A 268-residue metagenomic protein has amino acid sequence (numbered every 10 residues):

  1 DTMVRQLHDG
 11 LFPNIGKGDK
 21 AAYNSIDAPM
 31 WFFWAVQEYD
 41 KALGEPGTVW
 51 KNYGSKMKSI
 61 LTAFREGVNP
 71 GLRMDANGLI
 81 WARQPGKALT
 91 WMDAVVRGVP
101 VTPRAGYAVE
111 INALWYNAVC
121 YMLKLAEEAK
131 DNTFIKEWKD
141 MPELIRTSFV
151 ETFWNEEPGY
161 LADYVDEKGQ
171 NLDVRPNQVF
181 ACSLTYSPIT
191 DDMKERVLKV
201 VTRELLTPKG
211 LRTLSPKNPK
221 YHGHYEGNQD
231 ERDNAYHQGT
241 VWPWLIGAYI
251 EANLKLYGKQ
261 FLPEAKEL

Functional and structural regions predicted by a protein language model:
D1-L89, V109-N112, Y116, T240-G258 (+1 more regions): Aromatic-rich carbohydrate-recognition surfaces in CAZymes
F12-W31, A35, R73-R104, E156-F180 (+1 more regions): Carbohydrate-binding/catalytic loop surfaces
P13-N14, R65, N69-A76, Y116-Y225: Catalytic cores of carbohydrate-active enzymes
V36-Y39, V96, C120, E143 (+2 more regions): Intrinsically disordered, low-complexity regulatory segments enriched in acidic/serine/proline/glutamine/glycine
N52, K56, R104, E110 (+3 more regions): Secondary-structure junction/capping motif
A94-A105, Q170-T207, R232-L268: Aromatic (Trp/Tyr) and acidic
Y107, M122, A129, L256-Y257: A generic structural motif
